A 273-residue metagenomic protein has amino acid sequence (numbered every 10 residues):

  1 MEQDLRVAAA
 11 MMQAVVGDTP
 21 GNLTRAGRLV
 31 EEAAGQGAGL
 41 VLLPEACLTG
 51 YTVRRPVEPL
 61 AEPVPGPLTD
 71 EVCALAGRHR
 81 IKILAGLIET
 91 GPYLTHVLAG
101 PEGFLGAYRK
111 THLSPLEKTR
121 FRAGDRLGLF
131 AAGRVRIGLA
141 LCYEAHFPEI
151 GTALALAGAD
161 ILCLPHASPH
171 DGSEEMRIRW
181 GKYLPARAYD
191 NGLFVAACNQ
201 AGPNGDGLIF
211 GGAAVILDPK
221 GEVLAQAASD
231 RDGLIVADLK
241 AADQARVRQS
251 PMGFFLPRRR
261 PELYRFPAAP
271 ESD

Functional and structural regions predicted by a protein language model:
M1-L40, C163: N-terminal active-site segment of His-dependent metallophosphoesterases
E2-R6, Y93, G124, G211 (+1 more regions): A structure-centric signal for secondary-structure junctions around beta-strands
A8, V97-A99, V215, I235: Conserved hydrophobic/aromatic positions in well-ordered beta-strands
T19, G27-L105, P169-A186, D190-L193: Cys-nucleophile CN-hydrolase/nitrilase-fold catalytic domain and related Cys-dependent amidase chemistry that acts on
P44, T49, T111, P165 (+1 more regions): Conserved residues at the C-terminal ends of beta-strands
P65-I83, H146-G233: CN hydrolase (nitrilase-like) catalytic-core segments centered on the catalytic cysteine and neighboring Lys/Glu
A74, E89-P165, P169-K182, A186 (+1 more regions): Active-site catalytic loop in hydrolytic enzyme cores
L129, Q200-D273: C-terminal beta-strand edge segments of enzyme domains
